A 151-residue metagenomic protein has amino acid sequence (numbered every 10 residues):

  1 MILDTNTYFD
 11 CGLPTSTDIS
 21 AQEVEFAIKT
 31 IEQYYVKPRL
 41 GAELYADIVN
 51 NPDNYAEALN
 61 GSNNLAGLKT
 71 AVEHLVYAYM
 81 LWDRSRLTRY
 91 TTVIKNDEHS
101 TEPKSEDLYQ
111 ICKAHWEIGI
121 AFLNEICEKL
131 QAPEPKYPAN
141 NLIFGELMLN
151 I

Functional and structural regions predicted by a protein language model:
M1-K69, D83, L87-T88, I118-I151: Conserved short "hinge" loops at termini or chain/domain junctions
E73-I118: Amphipathic protein-protein interaction modules
